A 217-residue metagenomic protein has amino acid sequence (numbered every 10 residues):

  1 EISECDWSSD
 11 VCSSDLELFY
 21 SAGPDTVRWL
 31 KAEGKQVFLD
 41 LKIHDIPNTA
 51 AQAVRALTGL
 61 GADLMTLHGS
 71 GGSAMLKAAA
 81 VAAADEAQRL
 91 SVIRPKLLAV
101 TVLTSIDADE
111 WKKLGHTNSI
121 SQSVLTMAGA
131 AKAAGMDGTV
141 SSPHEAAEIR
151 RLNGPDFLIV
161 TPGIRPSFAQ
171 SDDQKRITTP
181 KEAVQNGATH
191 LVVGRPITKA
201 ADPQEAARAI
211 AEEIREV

Functional and structural regions predicted by a protein language model:
E1-C12: Single conserved hydrophobic/aromatic residue that forms the stacking wall/gate of nucleotide- or nucleobase-binding
S8, E33, L60, A134 (+1 more regions): Structural motif
C12, K42, M65, A131 (+4 more regions): Conserved, mostly hydrophobic/aromatic
C12-S14, V37-L41, M65-L67, L97-T101 (+4 more regions): Hydrophobic faces of well-ordered beta-strands that scaffold small-molecule active sites in alpha/beta enzyme cores
Y20, P24-D25, S142-V192: A C-terminal functional module that forms or caps the active site or interfaces directly with catalytic machinery
T49-D137, E145, N153-D156, P166-A169: Conserved anion-binding
L60-S73, P166-S167, R176-A206: Glycine-rich phosphate-binding active-site loops on the catalytic face of alpha/beta enzymes
L76-E86, V184, I197-V217: C-terminal helical cap(s) of enzyme catalytic domains, especially alpha/beta-barrels
